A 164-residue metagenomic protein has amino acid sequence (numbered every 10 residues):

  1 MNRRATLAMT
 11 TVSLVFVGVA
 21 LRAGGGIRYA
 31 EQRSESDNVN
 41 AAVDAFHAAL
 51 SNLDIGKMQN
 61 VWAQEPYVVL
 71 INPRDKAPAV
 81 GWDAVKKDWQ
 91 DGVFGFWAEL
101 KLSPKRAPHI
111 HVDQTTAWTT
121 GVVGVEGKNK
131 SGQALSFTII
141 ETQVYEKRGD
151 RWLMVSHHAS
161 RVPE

Functional and structural regions predicted by a protein language model:
R3-L7, A23: N-terminal export leaders
A8-G18: Bacterial N-terminal signal peptides
F16-V61: Short, low-complexity N-terminal intrinsically disordered segments enriched in polar/charged residues
G24-I27, W118, F137-P163: Short beta-strand edge/turn micro-motifs at domain boundaries
S34-D37, I55-V112, V122, L135-S136: A solvent-exposed, acidic/Ser-Thr-rich amphipathic alpha-helical stretch
G121-K128: Generic short beta-strand segments
